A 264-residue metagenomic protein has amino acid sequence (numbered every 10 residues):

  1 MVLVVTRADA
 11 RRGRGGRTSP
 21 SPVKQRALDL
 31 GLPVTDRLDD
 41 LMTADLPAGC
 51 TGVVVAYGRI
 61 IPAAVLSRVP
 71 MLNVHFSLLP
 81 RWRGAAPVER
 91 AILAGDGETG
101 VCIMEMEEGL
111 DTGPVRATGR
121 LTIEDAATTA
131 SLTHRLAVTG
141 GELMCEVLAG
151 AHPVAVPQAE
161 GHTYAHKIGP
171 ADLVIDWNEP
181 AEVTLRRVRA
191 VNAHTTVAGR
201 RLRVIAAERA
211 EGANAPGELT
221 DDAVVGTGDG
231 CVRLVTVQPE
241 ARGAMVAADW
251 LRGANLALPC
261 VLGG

Functional and structural regions predicted by a protein language model:
M1, P33-T35, M71, T99: Hydrophobic beta-strand scaffold residues
V2, G113-R116, T184: Local beta-strand/beta-hairpin segments that build beta-sheet-rich folds
V2-R11: Short internal beta-strands
V4, A27, G52, H75 (+7 more regions): A residue-level signal for conserved active-site and pocket-lining positions in enzyme catalytic cores
A10-D29: N-terminal beta-loop-helix "entrance" segment that forms/cooperates in small-molecule cofactor or anionic ligand
D40-C50: Short amphipathic alpha-helix with an adjacent loop that forms part of the alpha/beta core around
V55-Y164: Donor/substrate-binding cores of folate-linked one-carbon enzymes
A159-G264: Internal anion-binding site segments
